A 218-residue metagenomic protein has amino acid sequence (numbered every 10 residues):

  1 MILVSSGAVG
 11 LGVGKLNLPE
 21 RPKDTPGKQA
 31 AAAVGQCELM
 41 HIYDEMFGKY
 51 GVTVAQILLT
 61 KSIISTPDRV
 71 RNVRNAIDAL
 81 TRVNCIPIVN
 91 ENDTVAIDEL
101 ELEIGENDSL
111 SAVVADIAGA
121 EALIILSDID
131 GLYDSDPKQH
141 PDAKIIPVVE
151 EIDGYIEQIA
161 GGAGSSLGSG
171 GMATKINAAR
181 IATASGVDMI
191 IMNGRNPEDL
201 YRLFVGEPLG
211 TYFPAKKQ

Functional and structural regions predicted by a protein language model:
M1-T53, I57-Q218: C-terminal catalytic "cap/lid" subdomain
